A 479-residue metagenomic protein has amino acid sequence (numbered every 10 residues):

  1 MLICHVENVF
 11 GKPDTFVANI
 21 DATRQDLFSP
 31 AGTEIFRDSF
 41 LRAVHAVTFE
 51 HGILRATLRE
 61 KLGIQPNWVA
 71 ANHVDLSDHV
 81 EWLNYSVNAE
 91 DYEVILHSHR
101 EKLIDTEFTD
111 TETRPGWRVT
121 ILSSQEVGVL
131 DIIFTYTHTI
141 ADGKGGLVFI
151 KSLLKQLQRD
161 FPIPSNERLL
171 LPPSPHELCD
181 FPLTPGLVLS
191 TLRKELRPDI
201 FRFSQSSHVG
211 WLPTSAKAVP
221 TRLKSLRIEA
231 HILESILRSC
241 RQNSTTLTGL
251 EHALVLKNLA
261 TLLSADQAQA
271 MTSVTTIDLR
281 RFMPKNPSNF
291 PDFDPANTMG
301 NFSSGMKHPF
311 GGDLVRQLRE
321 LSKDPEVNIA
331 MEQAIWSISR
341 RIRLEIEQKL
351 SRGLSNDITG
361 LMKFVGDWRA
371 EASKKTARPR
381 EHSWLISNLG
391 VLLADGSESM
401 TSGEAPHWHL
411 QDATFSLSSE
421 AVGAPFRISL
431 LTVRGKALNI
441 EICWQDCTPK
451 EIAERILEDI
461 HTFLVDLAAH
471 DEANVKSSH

Functional and structural regions predicted by a protein language model:
M1-D180, T248-A265, S397-H479: Non-catalytic N-terminal regions of enzymes
M1-V6, G11, V47-L83, S165-H231 (+5 more regions): Short amphipathic alpha-helices and their capping loops
F16-D26, K224-I228, S304-H308: Generic detection of short hydrophobic beta-strand segments and adjacent strand-loop junctions
I228, E251, S339-I342: Hydrophobic alpha/beta scaffold of the E2-like acyltransferase core of 2-oxoacid dehydrogenase complexes
H231-N243: Surface-exposed, Lys/Arg-rich phosphate-binding patches that contact polyanionic backbones
E234, N301-S397: Helical lid/core segments from catalytic subdomains that handle acyl or acyl-like groups
A270-L318: Extended accessory and catalytic-adjacent subdomains in large enzymes
I277, N388, I442-W444: Active-site proximal loops enriched in glycine and acidic residues that flank catalytic Cys/His/Asp and coordinate
